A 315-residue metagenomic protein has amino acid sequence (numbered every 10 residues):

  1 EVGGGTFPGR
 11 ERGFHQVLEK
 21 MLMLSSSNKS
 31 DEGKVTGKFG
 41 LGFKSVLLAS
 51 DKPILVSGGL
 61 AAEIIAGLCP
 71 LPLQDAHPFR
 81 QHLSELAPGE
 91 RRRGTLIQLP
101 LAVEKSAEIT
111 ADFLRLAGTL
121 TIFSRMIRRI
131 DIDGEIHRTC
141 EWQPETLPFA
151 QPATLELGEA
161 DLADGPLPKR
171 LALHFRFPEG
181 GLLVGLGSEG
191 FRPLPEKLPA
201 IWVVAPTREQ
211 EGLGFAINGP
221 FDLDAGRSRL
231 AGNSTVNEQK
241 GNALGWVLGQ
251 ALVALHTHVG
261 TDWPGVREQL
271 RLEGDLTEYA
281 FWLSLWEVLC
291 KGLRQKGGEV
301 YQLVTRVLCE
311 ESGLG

Functional and structural regions predicted by a protein language model:
E1-A66, L71-L73: Flexible ATP-lid and adjacent glycine-rich G1/G2 motifs of the Bergerat
S50-G315: GHKL/Bergerat-fold ATPase module
